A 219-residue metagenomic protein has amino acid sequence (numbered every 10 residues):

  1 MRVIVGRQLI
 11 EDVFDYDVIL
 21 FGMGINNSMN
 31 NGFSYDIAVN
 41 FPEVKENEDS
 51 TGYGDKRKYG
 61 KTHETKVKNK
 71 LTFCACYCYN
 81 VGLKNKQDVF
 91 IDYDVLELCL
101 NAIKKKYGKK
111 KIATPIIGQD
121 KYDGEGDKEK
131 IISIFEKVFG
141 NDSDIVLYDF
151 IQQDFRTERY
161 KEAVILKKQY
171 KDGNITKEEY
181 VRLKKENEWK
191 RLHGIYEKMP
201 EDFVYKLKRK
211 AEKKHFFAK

Functional and structural regions predicted by a protein language model:
M1-K198, D202-K219: Macrodomain-like recognition of ADP-ribose-binding/processing modules
